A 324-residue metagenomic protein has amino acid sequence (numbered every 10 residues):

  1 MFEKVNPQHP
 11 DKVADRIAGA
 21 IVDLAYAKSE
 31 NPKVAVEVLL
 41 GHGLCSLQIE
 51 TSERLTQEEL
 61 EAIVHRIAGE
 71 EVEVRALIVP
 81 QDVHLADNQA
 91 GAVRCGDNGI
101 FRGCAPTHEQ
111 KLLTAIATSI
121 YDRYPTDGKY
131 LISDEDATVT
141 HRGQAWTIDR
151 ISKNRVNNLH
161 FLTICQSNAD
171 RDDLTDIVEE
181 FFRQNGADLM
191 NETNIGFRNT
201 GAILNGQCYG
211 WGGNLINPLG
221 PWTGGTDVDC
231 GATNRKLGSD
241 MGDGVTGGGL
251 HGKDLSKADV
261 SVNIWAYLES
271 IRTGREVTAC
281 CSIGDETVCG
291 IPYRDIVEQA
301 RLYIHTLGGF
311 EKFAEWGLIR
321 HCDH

Functional and structural regions predicted by a protein language model:
M1-A35, G41: N-terminal, positively charged regions that mediate nucleic acid binding
P10, Q89-D97, W222-G248: Conserved phosphate/anionic-ligand binding catalytic regions in large, soluble enzymes, centered on
V36-E53: Short, charge-patterned binding micro-sites
L40-H42, G69-D227: Glycine-rich, mobile lid/loop segments that gate access to catalytic sites or pores
S46, T163, G213-L215, G231 (+1 more regions): Structured core elements
Q57-I67, T175-F181, A300-R301: Short amphipathic alpha-helices in soluble, non-transmembrane regions that often serve as interface/regulatory elements
R235-E276: C-terminal catalytic subdomain
I271-H324: Internal helix-turn-beta structural module
